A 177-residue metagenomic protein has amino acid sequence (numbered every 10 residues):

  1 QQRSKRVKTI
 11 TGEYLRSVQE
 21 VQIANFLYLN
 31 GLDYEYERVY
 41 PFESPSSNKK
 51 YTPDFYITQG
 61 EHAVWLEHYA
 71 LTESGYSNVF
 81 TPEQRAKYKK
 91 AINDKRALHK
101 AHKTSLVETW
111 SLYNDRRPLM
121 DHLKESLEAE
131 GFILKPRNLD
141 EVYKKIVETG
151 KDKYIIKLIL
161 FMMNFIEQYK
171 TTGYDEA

Functional and structural regions predicted by a protein language model:
Q1-G31: Solvent-exposed, charged helical/coil patches that constitute nucleic-acid or partner-interaction surfaces
Q1-I10, S77, L123, A129-L134: Intrinsically disordered, low-complexity regulatory/linker segments
K8, V142-A177: Accessory N-terminal region flanking or inserted into the helicase ATPase core in nucleic-acid motor proteins
Y28-S47: A short acidic/basic microdomain associated with nuclease active sites
Y40-E43, A70-S74, L112-D115: Short, solvent-exposed loop/turn segments at secondary-structure junctions
N48-K49, P53-T72, H102: Active-site beta-strand-loop-beta-strand hairpin of nuclease catalytic cores that positions key catalytic residues
G75-E125: Catalytic cores of nucleic-acid endonucleases
E125-E141, L158-F161: Accessory DNA-binding and partner-docking regions appended to nucleic-acid-acting proteins, especially the terminal
